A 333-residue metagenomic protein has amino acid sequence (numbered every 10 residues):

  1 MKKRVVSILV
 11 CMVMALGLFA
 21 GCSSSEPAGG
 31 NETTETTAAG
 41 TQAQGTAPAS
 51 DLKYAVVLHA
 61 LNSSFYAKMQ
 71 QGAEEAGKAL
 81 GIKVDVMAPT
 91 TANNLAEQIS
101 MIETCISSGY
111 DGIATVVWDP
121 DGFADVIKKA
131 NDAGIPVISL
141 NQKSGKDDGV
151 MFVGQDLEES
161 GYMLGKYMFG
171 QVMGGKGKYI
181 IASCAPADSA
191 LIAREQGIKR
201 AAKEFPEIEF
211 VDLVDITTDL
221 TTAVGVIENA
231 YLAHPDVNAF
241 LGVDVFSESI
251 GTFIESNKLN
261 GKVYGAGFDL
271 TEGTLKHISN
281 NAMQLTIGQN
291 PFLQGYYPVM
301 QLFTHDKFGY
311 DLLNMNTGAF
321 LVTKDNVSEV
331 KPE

Functional and structural regions predicted by a protein language model:
K2-V5, M14, L18, C22-E333: A residue-level marker of the well-folded mature domains of exported/periplasmic proteins
